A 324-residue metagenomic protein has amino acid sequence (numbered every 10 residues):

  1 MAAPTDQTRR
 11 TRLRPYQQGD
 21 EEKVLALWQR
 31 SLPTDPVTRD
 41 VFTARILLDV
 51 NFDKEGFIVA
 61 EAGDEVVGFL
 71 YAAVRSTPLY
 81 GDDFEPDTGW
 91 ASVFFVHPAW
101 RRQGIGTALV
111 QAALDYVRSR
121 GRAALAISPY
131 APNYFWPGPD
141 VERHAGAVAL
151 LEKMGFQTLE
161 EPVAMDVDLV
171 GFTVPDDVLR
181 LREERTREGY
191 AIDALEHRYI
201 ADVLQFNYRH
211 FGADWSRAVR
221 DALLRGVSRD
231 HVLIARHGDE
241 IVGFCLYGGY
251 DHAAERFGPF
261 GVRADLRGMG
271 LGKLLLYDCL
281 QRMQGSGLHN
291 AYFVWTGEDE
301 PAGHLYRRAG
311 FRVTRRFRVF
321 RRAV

Functional and structural regions predicted by a protein language model:
A2-Q7, V110-T186, R318-R322: Acyl-donor-binding surface of acyltransferase catalytic domains
R10-V24, Y190-V203: A short beta-loop-alpha structural element at the N-terminal edge of CoA-dependent acyl/N-acetyltransferase catalytic
Q29, P33-D35, R39-F57, A62 (+2 more regions): A conserved beta-strand-loop-helix scaffold within acyl/acetyltransferase catalytic domains
G68, E160-V163, G243, R315: A structural microfeature
F69, S76-A91, R101, R120-A123 (+4 more regions): A conserved beta-turn-beta hairpin within the catalytic core of GNAT-like acetyltransferases that forms part
A91-R101, Y130-N133, F260-G268, T296: A short, internal acetyl-CoA/4′-phosphopantetheine-binding micro-motif in the GNAT/acyltransferase core
V96, R102-R118, V262, G268-Q281 (+1 more regions): Conserved acetyl-CoA-binding loop-helix of GNAT-fold acetyltransferases
G268, K273-V324: Short hairpin/turn module used for nucleic-acid contact or packing/dimerization
